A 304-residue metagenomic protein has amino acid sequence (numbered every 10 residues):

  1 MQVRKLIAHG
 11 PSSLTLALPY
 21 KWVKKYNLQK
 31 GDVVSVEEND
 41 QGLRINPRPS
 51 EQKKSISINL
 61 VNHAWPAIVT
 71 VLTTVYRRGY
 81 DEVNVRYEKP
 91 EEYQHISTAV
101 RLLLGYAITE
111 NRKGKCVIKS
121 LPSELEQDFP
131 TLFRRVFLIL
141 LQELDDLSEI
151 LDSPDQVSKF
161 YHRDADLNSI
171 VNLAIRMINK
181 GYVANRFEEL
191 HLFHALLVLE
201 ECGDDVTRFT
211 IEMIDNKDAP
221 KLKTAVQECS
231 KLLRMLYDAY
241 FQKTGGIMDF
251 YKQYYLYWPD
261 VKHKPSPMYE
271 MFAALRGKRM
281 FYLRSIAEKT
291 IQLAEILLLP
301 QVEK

Functional and structural regions predicted by a protein language model:
Q2-L6, P11-S13, A17-K304: Cytosolic, long alpha-helical scaffolding segments
